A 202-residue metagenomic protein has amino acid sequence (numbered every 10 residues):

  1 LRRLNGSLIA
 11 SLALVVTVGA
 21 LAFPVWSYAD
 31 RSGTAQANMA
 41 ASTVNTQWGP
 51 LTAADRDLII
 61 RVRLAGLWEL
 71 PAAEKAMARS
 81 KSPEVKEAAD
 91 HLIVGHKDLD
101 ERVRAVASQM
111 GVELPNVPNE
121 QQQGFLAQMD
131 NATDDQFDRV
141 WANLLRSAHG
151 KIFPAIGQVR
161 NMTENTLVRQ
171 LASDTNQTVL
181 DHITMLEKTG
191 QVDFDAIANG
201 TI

Functional and structural regions predicted by a protein language model:
L1-I202: His/Met- and acidic-residue-enriched segments that coordinate or traffic transition-metal cofactors and support
